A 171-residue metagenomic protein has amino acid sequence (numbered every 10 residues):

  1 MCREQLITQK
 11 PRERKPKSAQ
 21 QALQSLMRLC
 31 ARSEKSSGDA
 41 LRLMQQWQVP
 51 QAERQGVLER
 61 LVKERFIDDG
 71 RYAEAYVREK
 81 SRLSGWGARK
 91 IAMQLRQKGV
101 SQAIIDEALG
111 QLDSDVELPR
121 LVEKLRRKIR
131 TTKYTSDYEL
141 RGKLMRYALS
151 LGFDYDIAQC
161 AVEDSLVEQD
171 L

Functional and structural regions predicted by a protein language model:
M1-L171: An alpha-helical, amphipathic repeat domain used for nucleic-acid recognition, typified by the mTERF helical solenoid
